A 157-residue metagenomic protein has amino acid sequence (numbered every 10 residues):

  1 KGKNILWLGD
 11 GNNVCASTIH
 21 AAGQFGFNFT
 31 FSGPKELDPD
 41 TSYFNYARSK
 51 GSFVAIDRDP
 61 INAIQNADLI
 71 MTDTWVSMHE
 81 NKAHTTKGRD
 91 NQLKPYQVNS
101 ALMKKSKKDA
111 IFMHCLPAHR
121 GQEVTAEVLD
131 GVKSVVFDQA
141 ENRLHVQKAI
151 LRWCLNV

Functional and structural regions predicted by a protein language model:
K1-T72: Glycine-rich phosphate/diphosphate-binding loop of Rossmann-like nucleotide-binding domains
D10, K87-N91, D138: Conserved short-loop catalytic and cofactor-binding motifs
N13, S17, P39-S42, R58 (+3 more regions): Conserved active-site and cofactor/substrate-binding residues in soluble primary-metabolism enzymes
S17, A21-Q24, Y46, L102-K105 (+3 more regions): Alpha-helical scaffold segments in soluble metabolic enzymes
F25, K50, S77, G131 (+1 more regions): Change "in soluble alpha/beta enzymes" to "in soluble alpha/beta proteins
R48-A126: Rossmann-like adenosine-cofactor binding region
D109-I111, C115-V157: Adenosine-phosphate binding glycine-rich loop
